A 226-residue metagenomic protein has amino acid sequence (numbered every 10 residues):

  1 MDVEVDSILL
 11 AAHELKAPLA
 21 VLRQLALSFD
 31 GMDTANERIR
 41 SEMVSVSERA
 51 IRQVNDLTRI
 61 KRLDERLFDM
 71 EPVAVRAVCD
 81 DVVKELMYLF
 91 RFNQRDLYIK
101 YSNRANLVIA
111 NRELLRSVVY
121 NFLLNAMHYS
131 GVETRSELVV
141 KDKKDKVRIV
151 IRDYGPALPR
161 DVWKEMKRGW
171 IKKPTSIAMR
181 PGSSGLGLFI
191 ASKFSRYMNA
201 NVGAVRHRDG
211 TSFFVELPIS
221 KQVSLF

Functional and structural regions predicted by a protein language model:
S45-Q53: Short alpha-helical segment of the dimerization/phosphotransfer core of two-component systems
D64-D69, L107-A110: Conserved micro-motifs of the catalytic ATP-binding
E71, D96-N106: Conserved catalytic submotifs in the C-terminal HATPase_c
N125-M127: Short helix-loop "hinge" at the ATP-lid/N-box region of the Bergerat-fold HATPase_c
L158-K172: Short conserved segment of the HATPase_c
N199-A200, A204: Conserved glycine-rich
